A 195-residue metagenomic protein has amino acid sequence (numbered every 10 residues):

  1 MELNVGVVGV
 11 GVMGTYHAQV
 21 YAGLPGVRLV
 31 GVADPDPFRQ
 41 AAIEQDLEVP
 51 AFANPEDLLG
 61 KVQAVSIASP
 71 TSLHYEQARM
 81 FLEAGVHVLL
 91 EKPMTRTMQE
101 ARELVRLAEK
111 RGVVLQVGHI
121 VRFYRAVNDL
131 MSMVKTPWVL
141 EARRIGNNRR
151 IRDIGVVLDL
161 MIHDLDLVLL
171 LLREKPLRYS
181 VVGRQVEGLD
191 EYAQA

Functional and structural regions predicted by a protein language model:
M1-L47, V168: N-terminal Rossmann-like dinucleotide-binding module
H17, L47-V105: Beta-loop-alpha module in the N-terminal Rossmann-like domain of NAD(P)-dependent dehydrogenases, especially those
V20-G23, A42, D57, M80 (+3 more regions): Well-formed, non-transmembrane alpha-helical positions, independent of function
V27, Q63, V86, R111-V114: Short, well-ordered coil/turn segments that N-cap beta-strands
V30, Q63, W138: Conserved acidic residues
T95-I151: A contiguous active-site-proximal alpha/beta segment in oxidoreductase catalytic domains
N148-A195: Rossmann-like dinucleotide-binding domain that binds NAD(P)(H)
